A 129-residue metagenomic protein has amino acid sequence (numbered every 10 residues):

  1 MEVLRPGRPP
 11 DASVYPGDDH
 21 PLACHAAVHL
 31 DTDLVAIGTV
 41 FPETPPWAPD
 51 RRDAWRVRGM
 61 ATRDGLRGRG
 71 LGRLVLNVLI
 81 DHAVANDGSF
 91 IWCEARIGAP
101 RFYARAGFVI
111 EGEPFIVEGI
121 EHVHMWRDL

Functional and structural regions predicted by a protein language model:
M1-V35: Short amphipathic alpha-helix that is part of the acyltransferase structural core
A23, V35, R52, V57 (+1 more regions): Short coil/loop residues immediately preceding or within conserved phosphate-binding loops of NTP-utilizing enzyme
A27, D33-P45, R56-A61: Conserved beta-strand in the GNAT
T62, G68-D81, R105: Conserved acetyl-CoA-binding loop-helix of GNAT-fold acetyltransferases
L76, A83-R96: Conserved GNAT acetyl-CoA-binding A-motif
W92-E94, V109-H124: Conserved catalytic-core motifs of GNAT/GCN5-like acyltransferases
I97-R101: Short alpha-helical
F102-Y103, F108: Conserved hydrophobic/aromatic "anchor" residues that stabilize well-ordered secondary structure elements
